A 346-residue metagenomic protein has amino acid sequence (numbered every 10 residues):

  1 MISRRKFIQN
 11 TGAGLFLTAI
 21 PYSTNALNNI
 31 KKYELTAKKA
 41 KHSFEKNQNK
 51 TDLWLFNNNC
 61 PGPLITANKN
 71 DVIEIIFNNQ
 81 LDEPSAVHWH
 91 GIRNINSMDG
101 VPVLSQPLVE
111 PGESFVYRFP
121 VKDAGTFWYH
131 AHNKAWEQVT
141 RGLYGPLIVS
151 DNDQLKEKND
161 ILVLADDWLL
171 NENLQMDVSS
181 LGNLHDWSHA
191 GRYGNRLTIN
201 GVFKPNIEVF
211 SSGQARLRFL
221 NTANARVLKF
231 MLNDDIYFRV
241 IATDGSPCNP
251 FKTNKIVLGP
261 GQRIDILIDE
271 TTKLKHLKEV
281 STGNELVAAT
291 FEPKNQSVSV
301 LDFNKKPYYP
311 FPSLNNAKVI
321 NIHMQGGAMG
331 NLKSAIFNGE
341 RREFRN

Functional and structural regions predicted by a protein language model:
M1, A19-K46, K50-D52: C-terminal segment of N-terminal export signals and the immediately downstream linker at the start of the mature
K6-A26: N-terminal export signals
L27-E34, V139-N171, S246-N346: Extended terminal and domain-junction accessory segments
Q48-T66, N195-P205, G330-N346: N-terminal edge beta-strand
C60, I65-A67, W89-D123, F203-P205 (+1 more regions): Extracytoplasmic beta-sandwich strand-turn segments characteristic of Greek-key/jelly-roll folds
F77-L81, F219-T222: Asparagine-centered strand-capping/turn motif at beta-strand->loop junctions
Y117, V121-S150: Hydrophobic or amphipathic alpha-helical targeting/insertion segments
D160-G213, L220-A223, G327, K333-F337: Acidic-aromatic/histidine active-site loop/patch
